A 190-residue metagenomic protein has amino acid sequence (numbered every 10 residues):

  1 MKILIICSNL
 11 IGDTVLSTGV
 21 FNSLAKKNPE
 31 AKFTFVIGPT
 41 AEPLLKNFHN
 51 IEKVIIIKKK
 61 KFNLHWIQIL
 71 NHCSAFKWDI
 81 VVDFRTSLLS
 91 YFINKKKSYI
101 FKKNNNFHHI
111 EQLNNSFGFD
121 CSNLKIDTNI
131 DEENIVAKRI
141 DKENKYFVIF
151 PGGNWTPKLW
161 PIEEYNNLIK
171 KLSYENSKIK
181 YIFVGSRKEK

Functional and structural regions predicted by a protein language model:
M1-K190: Catalytic machinery of carbohydrate-active enzymes, primarily nucleotide-sugar-dependent glycosyltransferases
